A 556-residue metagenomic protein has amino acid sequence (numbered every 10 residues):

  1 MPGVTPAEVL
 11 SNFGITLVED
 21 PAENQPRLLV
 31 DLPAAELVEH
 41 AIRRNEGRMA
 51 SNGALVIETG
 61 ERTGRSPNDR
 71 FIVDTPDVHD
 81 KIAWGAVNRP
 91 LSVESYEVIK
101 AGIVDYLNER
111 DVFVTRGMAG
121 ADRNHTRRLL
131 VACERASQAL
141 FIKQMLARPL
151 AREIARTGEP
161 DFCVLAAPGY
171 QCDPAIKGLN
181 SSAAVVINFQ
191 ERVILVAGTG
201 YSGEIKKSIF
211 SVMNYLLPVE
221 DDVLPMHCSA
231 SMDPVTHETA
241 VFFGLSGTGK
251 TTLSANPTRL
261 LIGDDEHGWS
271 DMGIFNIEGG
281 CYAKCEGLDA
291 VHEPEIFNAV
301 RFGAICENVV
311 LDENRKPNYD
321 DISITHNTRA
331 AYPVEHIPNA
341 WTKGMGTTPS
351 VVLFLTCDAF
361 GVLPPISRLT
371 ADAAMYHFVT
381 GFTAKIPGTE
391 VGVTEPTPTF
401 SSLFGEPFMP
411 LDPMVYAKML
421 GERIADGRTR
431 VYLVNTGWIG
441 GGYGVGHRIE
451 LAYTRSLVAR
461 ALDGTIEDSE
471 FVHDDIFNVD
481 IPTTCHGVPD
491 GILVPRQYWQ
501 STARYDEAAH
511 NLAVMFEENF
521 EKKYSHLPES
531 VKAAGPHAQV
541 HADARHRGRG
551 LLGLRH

Functional and structural regions predicted by a protein language model:
M1-R156, R547, L552: N-terminal accessory targeting/assembly segments
P2-M49, H227-L245, A255-T258, G268-Y498 (+3 more regions): Glycine-rich, often acidic-flanked micro-motifs that create phosphate/phosphodiester-binding or positioning elements
H79-W84, N188-V193, T397-L403: Gly-rich Lys/Arg/Thr-decorated short loops/hinges at beta-loop-alpha junctions or inter-strand turns that position
T115, V223-A230: A short glycine-rich, hydrophobically flanked beta-strand micro-motif that places a catalytic Asp/Glu for divalent metal
P160-F162, A166-P218: Charged, amphipathic alpha-helical linker segments immediately N-terminal to NTP-binding catalytic cores
K250: Conserved lysine of the Walker
I492, Q497-H556: Generic C-terminus detector
